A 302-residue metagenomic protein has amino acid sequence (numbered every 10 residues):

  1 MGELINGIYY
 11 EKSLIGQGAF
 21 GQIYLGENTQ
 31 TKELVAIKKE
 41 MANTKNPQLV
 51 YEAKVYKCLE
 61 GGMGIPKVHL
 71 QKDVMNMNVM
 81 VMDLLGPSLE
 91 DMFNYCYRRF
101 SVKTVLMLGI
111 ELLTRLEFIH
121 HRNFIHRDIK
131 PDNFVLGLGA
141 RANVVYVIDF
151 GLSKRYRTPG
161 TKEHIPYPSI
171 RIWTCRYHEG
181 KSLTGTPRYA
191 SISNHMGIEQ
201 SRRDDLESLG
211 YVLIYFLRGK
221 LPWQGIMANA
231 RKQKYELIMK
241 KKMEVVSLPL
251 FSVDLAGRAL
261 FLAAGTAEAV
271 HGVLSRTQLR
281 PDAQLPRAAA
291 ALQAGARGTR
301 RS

Functional and structural regions predicted by a protein language model:
M1-E11: A short, low-complexity linker immediately N-terminal to eukaryotic Hanks-type protein kinase catalytic domains
Q22: Conserved N-lobe ATP-binding subsite of Hanks-type protein kinase domains, especially the beta3 VAIK lysine
N28-V50, C58: ATP-binding glycine-rich loop module of kinase domains
K67-N78: Short beta-strand micro-motifs within the conserved protein kinase catalytic domain, predominantly in the N-lobe
L85-N94: Structural motif in protein kinase domains
L108-G109: Activation segment signature within eukaryotic-like protein kinase domains
H120-L138: Catalytic-loop of the protein kinase fold
G137-T184: Activation segment/activation loop of eukaryotic-type protein kinase catalytic domains
